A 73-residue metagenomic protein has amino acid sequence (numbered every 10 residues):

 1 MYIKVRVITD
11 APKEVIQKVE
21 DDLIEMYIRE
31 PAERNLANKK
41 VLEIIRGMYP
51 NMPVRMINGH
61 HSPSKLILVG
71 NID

Functional and structural regions predicted by a protein language model:
M1-L42, N51-D73: Contiguous, often N-terminal, cationic amphipathic patches that form binding interfaces
